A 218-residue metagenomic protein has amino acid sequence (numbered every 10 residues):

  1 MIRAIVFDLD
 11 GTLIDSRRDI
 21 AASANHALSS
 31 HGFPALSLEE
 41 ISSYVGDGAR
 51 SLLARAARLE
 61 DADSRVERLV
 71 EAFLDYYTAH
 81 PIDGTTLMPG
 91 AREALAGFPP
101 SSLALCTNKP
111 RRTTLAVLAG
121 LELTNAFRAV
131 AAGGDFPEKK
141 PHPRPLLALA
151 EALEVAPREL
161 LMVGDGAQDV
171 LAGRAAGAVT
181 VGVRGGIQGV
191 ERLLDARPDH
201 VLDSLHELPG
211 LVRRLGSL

Functional and structural regions predicted by a protein language model:
M1-S43: Active-site neighborhood of HAD-like aspartate-dependent phosphohydrolases
V6, A79-L105, R111-L115, P143: Short, acidic loop-to-helix structural element flanking the phosphoryl-transfer center in phosphate-processing enzymes
A27-L28, G48-A62, V117, L149-A150: Helix-loop "lid/cap" segments that line or gate small-molecule binding pockets
P34, D63, L123-R128, A156 (+1 more regions): Conserved H-loop
E40, L123-E138: A short, structured active-site edge motif that brings together acidic residues
A54-E93: Metal-dependent phosphoesterase signature
K140-V170: Conserved Lys-Pro-Asp/Glu-containing loop-to-beta segment of HAD-superfamily phosphomonoesterases, centered on
L161-H200: Acidic, Mg2+-coordinating phosphoryl-transfer loop and its flanking beta/alpha structural elements, shared across
